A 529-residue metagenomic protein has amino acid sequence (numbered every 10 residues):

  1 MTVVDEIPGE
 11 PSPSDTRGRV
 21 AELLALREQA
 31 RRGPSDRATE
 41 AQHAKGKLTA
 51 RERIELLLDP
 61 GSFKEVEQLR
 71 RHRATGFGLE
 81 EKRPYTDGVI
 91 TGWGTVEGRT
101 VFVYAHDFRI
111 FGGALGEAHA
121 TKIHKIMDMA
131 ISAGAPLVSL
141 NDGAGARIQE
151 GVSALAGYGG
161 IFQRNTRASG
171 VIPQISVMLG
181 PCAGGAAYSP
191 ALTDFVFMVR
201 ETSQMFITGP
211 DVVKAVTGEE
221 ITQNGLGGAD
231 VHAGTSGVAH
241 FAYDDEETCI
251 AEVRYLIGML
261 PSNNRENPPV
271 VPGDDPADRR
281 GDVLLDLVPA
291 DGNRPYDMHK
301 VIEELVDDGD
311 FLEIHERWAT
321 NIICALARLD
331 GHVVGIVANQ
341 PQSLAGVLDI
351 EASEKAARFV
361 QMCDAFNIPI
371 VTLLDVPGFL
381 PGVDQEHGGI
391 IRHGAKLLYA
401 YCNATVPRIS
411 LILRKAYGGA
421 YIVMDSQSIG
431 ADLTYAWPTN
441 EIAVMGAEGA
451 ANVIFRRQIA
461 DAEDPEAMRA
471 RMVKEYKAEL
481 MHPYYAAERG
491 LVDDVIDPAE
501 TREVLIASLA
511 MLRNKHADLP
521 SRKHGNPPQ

Functional and structural regions predicted by a protein language model:
M1-Q529: Ligand-binding clefts of soluble mixed alpha/beta catalytic domains
